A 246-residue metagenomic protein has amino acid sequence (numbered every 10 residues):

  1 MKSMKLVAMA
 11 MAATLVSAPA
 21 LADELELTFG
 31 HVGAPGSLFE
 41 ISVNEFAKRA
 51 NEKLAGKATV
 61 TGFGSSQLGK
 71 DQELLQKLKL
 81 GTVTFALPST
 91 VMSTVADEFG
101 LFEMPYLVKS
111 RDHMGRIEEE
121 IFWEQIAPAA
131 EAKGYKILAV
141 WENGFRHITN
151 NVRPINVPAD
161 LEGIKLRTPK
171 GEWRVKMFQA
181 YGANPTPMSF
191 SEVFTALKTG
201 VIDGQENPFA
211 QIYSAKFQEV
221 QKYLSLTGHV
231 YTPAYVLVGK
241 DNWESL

Functional and structural regions predicted by a protein language model:
M1-A8: Bacterial N-terminal signal peptides that target proteins for export
M9, D23-H113, E119-L246: N-terminal secretory/targeting leader peptides
M9-V16: Hydrophobic helical h-region of N-terminal Sec-dependent signal peptides in bacterial secretory/periplasmic proteins
V16-A22: Sec/Tat signal peptide C-region and signal peptidase I cleavage site
